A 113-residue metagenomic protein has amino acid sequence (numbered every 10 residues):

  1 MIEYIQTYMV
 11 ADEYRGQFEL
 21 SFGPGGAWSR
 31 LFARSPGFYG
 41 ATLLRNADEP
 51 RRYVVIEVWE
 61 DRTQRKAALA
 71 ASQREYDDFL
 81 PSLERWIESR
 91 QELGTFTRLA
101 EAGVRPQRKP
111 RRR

Functional and structural regions predicted by a protein language model:
I2, Y39-R52, D77-R113: Glycine-rich beta-strand-turn "strand-cap" elements at beta-sheet edges
I2-M9, V54: Active-site-flanking beta-strand signature of metal-NTP-handling nucleotidyl enzymes and homologous cyclase-like
Y8-A11, R15-G16: N-terminal presequence-like segments and adjacent domain-start helices
E13, D48-P50, T63: Short alpha-helical
Q17, G23-Y39, V58-G94: An amphipathic, aromatic/His-enriched active-site/gating alpha helix that lines ligand/cofactor pockets
